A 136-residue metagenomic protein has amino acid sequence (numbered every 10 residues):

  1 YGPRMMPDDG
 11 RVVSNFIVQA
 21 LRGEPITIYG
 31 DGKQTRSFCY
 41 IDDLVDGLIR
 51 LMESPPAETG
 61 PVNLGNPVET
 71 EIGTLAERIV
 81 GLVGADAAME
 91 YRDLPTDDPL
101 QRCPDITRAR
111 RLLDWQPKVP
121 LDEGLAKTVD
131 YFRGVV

Functional and structural regions predicted by a protein language model:
Y1-R11: Flexible, glycine-rich beta-alpha linker
P3, V18-V136: C-terminal substrate-binding subdomain of Rossmann-fold SDR/epimerase-dehydratase oxidoreductases
